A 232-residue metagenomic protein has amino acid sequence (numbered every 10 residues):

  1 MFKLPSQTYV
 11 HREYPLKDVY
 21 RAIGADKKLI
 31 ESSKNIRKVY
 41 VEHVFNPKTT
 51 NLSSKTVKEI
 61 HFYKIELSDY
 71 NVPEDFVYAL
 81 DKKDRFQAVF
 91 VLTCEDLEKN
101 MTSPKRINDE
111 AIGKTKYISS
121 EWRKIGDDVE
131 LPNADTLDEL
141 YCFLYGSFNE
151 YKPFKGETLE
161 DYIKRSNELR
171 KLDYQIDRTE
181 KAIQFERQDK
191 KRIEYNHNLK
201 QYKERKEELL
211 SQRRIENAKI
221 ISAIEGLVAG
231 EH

Functional and structural regions predicted by a protein language model:
M1-C94: N-terminal, leucine/charged-rich tether regions that mediate assembly and partner docking in large macromolecular
N35, N46, N51, N71 (+7 more regions): Detector for Asparagine
V72-K155: Extended assembly-interface/linker segments at domain junctions
K152-N167: Short, charge/polar-rich alpha-helical segments
S166-H232: Alpha-helical oligomerization segments
